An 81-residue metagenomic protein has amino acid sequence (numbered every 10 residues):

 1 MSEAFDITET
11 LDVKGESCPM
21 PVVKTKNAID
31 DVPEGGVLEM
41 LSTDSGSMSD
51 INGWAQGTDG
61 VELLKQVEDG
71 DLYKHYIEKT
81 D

Functional and structural regions predicted by a protein language model:
M1-I7: Haloarchaeal acidic low-complexity proteome signature biased toward cell-envelope/secretome components but also
S2, I51, G70-Y73: Generic intrinsically disordered, low-complexity segments enriched for polar/acidic and small residues
D6, G35, G70-L72: A general secondary-structure signal for short beta-strands and their flanking turns/coil in non-transmembrane regions
I7-K14: Short amphipathic
T8, G57, Y76-K79: Generic signature of intrinsically disordered, low-complexity segments enriched in small/polar residues
L11, M40, H75-I77: Preference for bulky hydrophobic residues occupying beta-strand positions in well-ordered beta-sheet regions
V13, P19-E68: Amphipathic, hydrophobic secondary-structure cores in small proteins
E62, V67-D81: C-terminal edge-of-domain segments
